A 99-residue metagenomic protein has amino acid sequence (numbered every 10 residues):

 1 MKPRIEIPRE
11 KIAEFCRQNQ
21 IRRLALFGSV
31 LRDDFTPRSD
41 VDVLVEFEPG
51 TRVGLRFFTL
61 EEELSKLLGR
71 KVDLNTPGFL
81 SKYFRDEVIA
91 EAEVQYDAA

Functional and structural regions predicted by a protein language model:
M1-A25, L31-P37, E48-A99: Catalytic core of pol beta-like nucleotidyltransferases
G28, D42: Conserved G/P- and acidic residue-centered "switch" motifs that form tight phosphate/ATP-binding loops in soluble
L44-E46: Short hydrophobic/aromatic beta-strand micro-patches that form the beta-sheet surface supporting nucleotide- or nucleic
